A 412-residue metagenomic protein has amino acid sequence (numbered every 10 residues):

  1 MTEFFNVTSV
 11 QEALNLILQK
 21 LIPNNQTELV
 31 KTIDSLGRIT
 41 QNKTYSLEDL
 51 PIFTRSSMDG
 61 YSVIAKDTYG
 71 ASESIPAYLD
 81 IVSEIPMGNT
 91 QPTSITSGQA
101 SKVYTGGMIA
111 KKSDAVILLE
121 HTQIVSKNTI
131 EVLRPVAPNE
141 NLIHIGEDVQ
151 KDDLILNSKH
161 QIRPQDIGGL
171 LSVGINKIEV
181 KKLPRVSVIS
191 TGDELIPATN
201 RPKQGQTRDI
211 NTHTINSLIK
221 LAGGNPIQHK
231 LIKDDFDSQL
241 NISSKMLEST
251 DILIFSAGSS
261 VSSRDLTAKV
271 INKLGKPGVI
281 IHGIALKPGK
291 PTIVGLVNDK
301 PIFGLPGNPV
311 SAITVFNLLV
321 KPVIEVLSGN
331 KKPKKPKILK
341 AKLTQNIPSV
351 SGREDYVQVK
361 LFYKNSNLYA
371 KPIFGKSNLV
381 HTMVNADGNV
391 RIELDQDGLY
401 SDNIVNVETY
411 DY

Functional and structural regions predicted by a protein language model:
M1-E73, N330-Q358: Short, low-complexity N-terminal leaders and the immediately following helix N-cap/first helix
T2-V10, S62-K230, F374, D411: Short, glycine/charged-enriched hinge/interface segments at domain edges or termini
E3-V10, I178-L305, P309-V315: Helix-rich terminal scaffold detector
F5-E12, T27-V30, D34, M58 (+21 more regions): Conserved active-site and cofactor/substrate-binding residues in soluble primary-metabolism enzymes
L18-N25, K43, I109, D153-K159 (+8 more regions): Structural signal for hydrophobic packing residues in well-ordered secondary-structure cores of soluble enzyme domains
E28-I33, G37, N42, G88 (+3 more regions): Flexible glycine/proline-rich
D59, Q99, S113-A115, E120 (+13 more regions): Structural beta-strand/beta-sheet cores of well-ordered domains, especially the beta-sheet scaffolds that support
